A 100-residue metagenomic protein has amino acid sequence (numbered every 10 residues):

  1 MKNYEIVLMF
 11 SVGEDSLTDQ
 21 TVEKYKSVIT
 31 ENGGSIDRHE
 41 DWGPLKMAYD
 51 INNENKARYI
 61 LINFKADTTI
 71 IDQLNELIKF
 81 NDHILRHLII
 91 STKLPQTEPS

Functional and structural regions predicted by a protein language model:
K2-S100: Structured, basic alpha/beta domains of bacterial-type, RNA-associated proteins
